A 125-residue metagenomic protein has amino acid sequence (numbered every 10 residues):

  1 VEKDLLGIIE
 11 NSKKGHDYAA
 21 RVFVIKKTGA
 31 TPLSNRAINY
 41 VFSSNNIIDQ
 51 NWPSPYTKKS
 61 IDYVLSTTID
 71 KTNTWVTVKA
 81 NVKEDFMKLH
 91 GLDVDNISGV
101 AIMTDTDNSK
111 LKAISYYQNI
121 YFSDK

Functional and structural regions predicted by a protein language model:
V1-I8, A20-V24, A80, N119-I120: Extra-cytoplasmic beta-strand recognition segments
G7-K14, P32, K110-I114: Beta-sandwich strand segments
K13-T31, T104, Y121: Short edge-strand/loop segments of extracellular domains
H16-A20, S34-R36, T74, N96 (+1 more regions): Residues that flank catalytic or metal-binding motifs in active/ligand-binding sites
A20-V22, W75-K110: Extracellular beta-strand ligand-recognition surfaces/modules
K27-G29, I69-W75, K125: A short, structured loop/turn motif at beta-sheet edges
R36-H90: Extracellular carbohydrate recognition and processing domains and analogous Trp-centered ligand-binding platforms
V100, Q118-F122: Extracellular beta-strand elements of beta-rich domains used for carbohydrate recognition/degradation or cell-matrix
